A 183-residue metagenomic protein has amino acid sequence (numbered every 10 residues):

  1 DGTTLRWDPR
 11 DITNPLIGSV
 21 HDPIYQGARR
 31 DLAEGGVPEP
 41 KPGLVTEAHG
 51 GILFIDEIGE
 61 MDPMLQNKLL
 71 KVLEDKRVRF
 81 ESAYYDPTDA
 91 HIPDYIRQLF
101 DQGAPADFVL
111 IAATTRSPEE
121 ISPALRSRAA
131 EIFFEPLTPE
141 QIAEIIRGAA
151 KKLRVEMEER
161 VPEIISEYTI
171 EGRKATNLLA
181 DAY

Functional and structural regions predicted by a protein language model:
D1-E119, A130: Conserved ASCE/P-loop NTPase catalytic core
D8-I17, E119-K152, E159-E163: Conserved AAA+ ATPase core "coupling" helix
P63, E119, P139, V155 (+1 more regions): Alpha-helix boundary/capping and short turn/kink residues
A83-Y85, P136-P139, T176: Short, acidic/turn-prone active-site loops that include or flank metal/cofactor- and phosphate-binding residues
E158, Y168-Y183: The conserved phosphate-sensing helix
